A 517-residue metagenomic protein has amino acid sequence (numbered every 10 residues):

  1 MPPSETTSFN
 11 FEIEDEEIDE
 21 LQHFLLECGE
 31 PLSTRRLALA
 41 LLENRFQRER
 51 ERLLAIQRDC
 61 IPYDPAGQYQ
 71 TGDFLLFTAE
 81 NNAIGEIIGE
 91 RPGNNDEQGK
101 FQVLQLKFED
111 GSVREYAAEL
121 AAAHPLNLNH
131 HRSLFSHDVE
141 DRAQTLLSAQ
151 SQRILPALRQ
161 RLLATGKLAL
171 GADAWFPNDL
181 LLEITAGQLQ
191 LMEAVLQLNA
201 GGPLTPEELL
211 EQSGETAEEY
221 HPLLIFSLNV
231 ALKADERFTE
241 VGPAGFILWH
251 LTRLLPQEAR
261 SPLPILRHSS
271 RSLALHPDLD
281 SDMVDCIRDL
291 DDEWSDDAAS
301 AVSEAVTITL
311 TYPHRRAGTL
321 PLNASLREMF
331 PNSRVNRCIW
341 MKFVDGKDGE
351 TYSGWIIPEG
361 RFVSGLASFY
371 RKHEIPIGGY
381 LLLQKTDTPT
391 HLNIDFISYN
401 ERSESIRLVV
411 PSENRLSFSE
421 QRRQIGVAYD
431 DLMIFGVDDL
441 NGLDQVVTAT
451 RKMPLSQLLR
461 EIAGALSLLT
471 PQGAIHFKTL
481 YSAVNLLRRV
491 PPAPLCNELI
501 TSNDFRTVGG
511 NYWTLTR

Functional and structural regions predicted by a protein language model:
T7-I18, D110-R153: Intrinsically disordered, low-complexity, charged/polar segments
D19-C28, G89-L120: Basic/aromatic-rich interaction segments and small domains that mediate binding to polyanionic partners
L21-L75, S136-Q144: Mixed-charge, Lys/Arg-rich low-complexity intrinsically disordered regions
L37, P206-G214, H476-N485: A short acidic, leucine-rich amphipathic alpha-helix
P62-I88, Q212, C338, G379-Y380: Short coil-to-beta transition motif at edge beta-strands of beta-rich domains
N82-D96, N393-I397: Short beta-strand-centered aromatic/proline hotspots
E119, Q160-Q190, Y220-L279, P494-R517: Charged low-complexity interaction tracts in eukaryotic proteins
P177-E207, Q212, A231-K233, D439-A474 (+1 more regions): Positively charged, polyanion-binding regions of nucleic-acid-associated proteins
